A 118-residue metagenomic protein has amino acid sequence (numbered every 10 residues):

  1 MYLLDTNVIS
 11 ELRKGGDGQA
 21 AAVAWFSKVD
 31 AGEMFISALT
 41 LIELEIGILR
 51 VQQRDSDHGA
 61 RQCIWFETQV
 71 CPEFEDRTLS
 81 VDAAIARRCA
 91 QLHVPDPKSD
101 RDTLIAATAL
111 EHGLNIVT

Functional and structural regions predicted by a protein language model:
M1-T40, R50-E67, D96: Short, well-structured N-terminal submotif of metal-dependent ribonuclease cores
D5, E43, D102: Acidic active-site catalytic centers that drive phospho-/nucleotidyl reactions and related ester hydrolyses
E11, E43, E111: Acidic-residue sensor for enzyme active/binding pockets
I46-V51, A60, I64, P72-V117: Active-site neighborhoods of divalent-metal-dependent phosphate/nucleic-acid chemistry enzymes
